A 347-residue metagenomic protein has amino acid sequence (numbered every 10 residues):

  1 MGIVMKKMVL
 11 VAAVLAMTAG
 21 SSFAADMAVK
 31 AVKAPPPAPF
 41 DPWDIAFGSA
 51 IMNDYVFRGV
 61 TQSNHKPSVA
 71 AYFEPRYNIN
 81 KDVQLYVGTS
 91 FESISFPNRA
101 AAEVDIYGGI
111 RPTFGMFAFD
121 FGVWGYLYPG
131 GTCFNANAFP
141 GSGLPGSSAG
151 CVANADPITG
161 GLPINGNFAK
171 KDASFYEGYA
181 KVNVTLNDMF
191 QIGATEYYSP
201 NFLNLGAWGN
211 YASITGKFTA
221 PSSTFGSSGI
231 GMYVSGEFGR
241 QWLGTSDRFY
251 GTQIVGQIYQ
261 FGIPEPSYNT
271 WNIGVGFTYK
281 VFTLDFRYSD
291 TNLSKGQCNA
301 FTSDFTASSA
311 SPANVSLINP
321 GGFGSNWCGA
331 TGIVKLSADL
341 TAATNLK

Functional and structural regions predicted by a protein language model:
M1-P42, T341-K347: Cleavable N-terminal export/targeting peptides
D26-K30, P37-N78, G88-S95, T341: Short glycine/proline- and aromatic-enriched beta-strand/turn motifs that initiate or cap beta-hairpins
K33-D44, N78-Y86, N98, T113-D120 (+5 more regions): Short loop/turn motifs that connect adjacent beta-strands in outer-membrane beta-barrel proteins
W43, H65-A71, A100-V104, D172-G178 (+4 more regions): Residues that define the transmembrane beta-barrel architecture of outer-membrane proteins
I45-S49, A71, L85-T89, I106 (+8 more regions): Transmembrane beta-strands of outer-membrane beta-barrel proteins
I51-F57, T89-S95, P112-F114, G125-P129 (+7 more regions): Transmembrane beta-strands of outer-membrane beta-barrel pores
Q62, F91, P97-Y211, L317-G324: Outer-membrane pore/translocation modules
G324-K347: Outer-membrane beta-barrel "beta-signal"
